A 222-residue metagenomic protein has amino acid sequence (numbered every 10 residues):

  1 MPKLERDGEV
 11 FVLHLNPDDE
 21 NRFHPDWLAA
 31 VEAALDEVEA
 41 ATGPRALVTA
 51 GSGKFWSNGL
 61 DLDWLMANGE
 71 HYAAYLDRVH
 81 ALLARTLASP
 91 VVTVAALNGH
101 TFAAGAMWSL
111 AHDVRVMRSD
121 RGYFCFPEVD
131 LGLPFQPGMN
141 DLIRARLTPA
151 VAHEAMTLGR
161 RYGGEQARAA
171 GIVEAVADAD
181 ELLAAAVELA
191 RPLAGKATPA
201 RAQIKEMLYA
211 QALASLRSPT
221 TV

Functional and structural regions predicted by a protein language model:
M1-A50, A84: Conserved CoA-thioester-binding segment of acyl-CoA-metabolizing enzymes
M1-H14, A155-G195, Q203-L216, T220: Amphipathic alpha-helical segments at domain termini/boundaries
T49, W108-L110, A167, A186: Hydrophobic/aromatic residues within transmembrane alpha-helices of multi-pass small-molecule transporters
A50-L82: Glycine- (often His-adjacent) and acidic-residue-rich active-site loop that binds/positions the CoA thioester
K54-S57, F102-A103, L208-Q211: Short, active-site-adjacent cap segments at secondary-structure transitions
G59, L76, H80, A103 (+2 more regions): Glycine-rich phosphate-binding loop at the start of an alpha helix
L83-L131: Glycine-rich beta-to-alpha active-site loop
N140-A150: Hydrophobic, secondary-structure "cap" segments at the distal end of domains
